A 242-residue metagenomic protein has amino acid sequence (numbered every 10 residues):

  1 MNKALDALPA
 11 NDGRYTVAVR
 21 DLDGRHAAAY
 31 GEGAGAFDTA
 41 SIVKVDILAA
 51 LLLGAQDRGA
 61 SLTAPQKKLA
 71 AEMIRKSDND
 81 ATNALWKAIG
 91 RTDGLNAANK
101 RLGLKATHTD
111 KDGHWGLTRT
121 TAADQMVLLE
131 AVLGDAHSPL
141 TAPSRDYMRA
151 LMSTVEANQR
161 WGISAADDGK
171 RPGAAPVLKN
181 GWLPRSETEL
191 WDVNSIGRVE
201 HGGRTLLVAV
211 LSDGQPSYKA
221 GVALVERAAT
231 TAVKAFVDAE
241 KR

Functional and structural regions predicted by a protein language model:
M1-Y15, R20-G24, K87-R242: Penicillin-recognizing serine hydrolase domain
R25, A36-A60, M73, V208: Active-site SXXK
R25-G35, T109: Glycine/charged-rich beta-loop-alpha catalytic/anionic-binding loops adjacent to active sites
G31-E32, L51, S77, S212-G214: Short, histidine-centered active-site or binding-site loop motifs used for metal coordination, general acid-base
A34-G35, A71-E72, L117: Alpha-helical scaffold segments that form or flank carboxylate-/histidine-based iron centers
F37-D38, A60-A64, K68, K219 (+1 more regions): Residues at secondary-structure transition points
I42-V45, R75, R119-M126: Short alpha-helical patches at coil-to-helix transitions and adjacent helical residues in well-structured domains
A55-K105, T121: Conserved catalytic neighborhood of penicillin-recognizing serine enzymes
